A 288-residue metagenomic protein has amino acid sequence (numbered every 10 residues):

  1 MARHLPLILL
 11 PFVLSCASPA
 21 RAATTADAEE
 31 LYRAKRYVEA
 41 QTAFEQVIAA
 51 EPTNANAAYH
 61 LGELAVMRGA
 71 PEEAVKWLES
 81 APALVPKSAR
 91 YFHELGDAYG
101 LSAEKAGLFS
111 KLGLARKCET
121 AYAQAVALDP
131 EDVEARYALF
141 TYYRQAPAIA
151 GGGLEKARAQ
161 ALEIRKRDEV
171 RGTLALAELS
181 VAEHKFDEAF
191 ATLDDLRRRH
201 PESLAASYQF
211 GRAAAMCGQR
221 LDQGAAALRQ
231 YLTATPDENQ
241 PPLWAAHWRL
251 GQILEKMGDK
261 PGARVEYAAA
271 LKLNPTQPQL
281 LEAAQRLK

Functional and structural regions predicted by a protein language model:
S18-M67, R90, K288: N-terminal leader/linker segments that initiate helical-solenoid repeat arrays
E29, E63, D97, E104 (+6 more regions): Residue-level recognition of tetratricopeptide repeat
R33-A34, M67-R68, L101-L108, Q145-A146 (+4 more regions): Register position in tetratricopeptide repeats
A57, Y91, A135, G172-L174 (+4 more regions): TPR alpha-solenoid repeat register
H60-E63, E94, A138, A175 (+3 more regions): Canonical tetratricopeptide repeat
